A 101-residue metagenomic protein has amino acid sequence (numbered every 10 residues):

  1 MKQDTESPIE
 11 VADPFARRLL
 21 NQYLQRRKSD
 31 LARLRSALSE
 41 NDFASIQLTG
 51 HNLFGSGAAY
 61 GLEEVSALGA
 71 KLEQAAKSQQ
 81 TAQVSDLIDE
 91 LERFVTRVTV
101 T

Functional and structural regions predicted by a protein language model:
M1-T101: Two-component system phosphorelay core
